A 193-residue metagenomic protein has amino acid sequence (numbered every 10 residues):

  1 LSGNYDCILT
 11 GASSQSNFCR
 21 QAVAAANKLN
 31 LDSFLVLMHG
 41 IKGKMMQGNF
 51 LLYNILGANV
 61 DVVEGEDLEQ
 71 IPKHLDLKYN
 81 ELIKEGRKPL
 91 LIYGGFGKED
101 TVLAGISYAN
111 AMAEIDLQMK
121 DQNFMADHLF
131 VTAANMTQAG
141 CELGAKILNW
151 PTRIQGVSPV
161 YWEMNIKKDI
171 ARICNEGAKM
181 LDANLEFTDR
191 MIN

Functional and structural regions predicted by a protein language model:
G3-A22, L29-M38, M125-A134: A short, small-residue-rich loop immediately preceding and capping a beta-strand
R20-G65, M164-E176: Active-site-proximal loop->helix
S33, V60, P89, T152-I154: Hydrophobic beta-strand scaffold residues
G40-D121, N184-N193: Small/polar-residue-rich loop-to-helix segments that shape phosphate-bearing ligand pockets
F96-G97, A133-M136, S158-M164: Glycine-rich beta-alpha junction loops
L143-I147, P159-V160: Conserved mixed alpha/beta catalytic, RNA-binding, or beta-rich assembly cores of soluble enzyme, regulatory
T152-N193: Active-site/ligand-binding loops adjacent to catalytic centers
